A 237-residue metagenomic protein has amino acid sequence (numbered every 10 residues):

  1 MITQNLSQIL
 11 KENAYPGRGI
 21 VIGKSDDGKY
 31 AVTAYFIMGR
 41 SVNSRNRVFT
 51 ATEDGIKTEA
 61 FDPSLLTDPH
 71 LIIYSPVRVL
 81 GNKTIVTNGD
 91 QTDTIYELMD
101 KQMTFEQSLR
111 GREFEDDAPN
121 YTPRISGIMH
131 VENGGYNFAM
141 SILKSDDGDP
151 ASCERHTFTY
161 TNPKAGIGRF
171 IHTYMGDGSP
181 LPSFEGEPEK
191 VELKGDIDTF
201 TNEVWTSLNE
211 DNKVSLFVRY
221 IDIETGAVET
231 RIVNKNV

Functional and structural regions predicted by a protein language model:
M1-V237: Conserved short alpha-helical segments that host acidic/polar catalytic motifs at enzyme active sites
